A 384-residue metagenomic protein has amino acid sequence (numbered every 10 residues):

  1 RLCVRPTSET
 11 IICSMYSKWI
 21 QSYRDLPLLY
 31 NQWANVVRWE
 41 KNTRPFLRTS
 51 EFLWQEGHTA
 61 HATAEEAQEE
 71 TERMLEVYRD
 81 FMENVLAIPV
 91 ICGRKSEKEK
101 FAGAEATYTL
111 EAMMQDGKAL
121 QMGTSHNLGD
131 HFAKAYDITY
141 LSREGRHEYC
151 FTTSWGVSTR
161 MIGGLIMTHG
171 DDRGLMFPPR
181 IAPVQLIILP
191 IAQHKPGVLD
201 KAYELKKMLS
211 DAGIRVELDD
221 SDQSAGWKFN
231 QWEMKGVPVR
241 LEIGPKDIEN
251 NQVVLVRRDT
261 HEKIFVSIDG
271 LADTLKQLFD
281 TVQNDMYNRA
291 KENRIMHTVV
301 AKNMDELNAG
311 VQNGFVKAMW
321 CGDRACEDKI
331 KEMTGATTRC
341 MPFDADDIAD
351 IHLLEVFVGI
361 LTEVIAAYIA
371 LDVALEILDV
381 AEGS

Functional and structural regions predicted by a protein language model:
R1-G359, E363-A367, S384: NTP/phosphate- and nucleic-acid-binding module
L361, A370-A381: Hydrophobic, low-acid, alpha-helix-prone terminal segments
